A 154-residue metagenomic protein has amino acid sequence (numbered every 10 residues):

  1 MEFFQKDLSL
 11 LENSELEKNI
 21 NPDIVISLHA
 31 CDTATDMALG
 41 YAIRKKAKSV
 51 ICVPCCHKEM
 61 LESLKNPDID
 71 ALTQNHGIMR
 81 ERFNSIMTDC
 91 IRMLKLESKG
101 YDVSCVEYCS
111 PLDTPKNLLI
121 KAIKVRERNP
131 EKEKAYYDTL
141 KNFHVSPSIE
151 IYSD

Functional and structural regions predicted by a protein language model:
M1-D154: Class I S-adenosyl-L-methionine
